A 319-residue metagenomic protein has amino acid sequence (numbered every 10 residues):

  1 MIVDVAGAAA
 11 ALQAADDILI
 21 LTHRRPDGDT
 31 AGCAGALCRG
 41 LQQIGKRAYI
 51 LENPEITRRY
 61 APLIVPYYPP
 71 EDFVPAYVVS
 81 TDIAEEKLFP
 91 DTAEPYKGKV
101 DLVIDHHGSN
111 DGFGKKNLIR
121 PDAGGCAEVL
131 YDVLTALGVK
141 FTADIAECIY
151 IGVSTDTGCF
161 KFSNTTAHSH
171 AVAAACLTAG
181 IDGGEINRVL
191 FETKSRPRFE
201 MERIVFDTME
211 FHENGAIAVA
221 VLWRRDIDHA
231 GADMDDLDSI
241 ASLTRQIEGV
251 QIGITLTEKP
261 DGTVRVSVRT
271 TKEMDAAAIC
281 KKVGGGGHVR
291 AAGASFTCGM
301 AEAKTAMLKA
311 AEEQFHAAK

Functional and structural regions predicted by a protein language model:
M1-A6, E94-K99, P121-L130: An acidic intrinsically disordered interaction segment
I2-G7, D82-A84, V133-A136: Short, motif-level signal for alpha-helix interfacial/capping segments enriched in acidic residues and aromatics/proline
I2-R59, E71-Y77, T155-K282, G287-K319: Hydrophobic helix-and-loop "lid/oligomerization" segment in the mid-to-C-terminal part of catalytic domains
I20, I50-E52, V103-I104, F141-A143: General beta-strand structural signal in soluble alpha/beta enzymes
L37-C38, P95-K97, I119-R120, A171: Glycine-rich, phosphate-binding/catalytic loops in enzymes
A61-K116: Active-site cofactor/cluster-binding pocket
P66-P69, I119-D122, T270-K272: Short, hinge-like loop/turn segments at secondary-structure boundaries
H107-V172: Short alpha-helices
